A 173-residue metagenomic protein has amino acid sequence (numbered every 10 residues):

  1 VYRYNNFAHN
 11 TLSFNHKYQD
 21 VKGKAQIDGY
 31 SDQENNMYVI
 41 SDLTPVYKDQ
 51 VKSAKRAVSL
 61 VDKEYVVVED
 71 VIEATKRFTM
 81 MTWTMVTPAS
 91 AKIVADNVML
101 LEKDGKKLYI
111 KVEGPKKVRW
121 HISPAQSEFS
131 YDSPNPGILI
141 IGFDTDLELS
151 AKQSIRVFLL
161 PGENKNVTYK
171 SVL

Functional and structural regions predicted by a protein language model:
V1-L173: CBM-like, beta-strand-rich accessory domains located in the C-terminal region of large, secreted polysaccharide-active
